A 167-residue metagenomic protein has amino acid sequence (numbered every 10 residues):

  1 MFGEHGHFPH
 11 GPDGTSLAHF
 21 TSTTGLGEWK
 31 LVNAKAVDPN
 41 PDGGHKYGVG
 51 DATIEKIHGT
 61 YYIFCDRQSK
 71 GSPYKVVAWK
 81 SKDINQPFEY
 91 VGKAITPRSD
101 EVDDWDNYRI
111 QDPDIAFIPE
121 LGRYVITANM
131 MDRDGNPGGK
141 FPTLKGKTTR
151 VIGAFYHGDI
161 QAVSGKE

Functional and structural regions predicted by a protein language model:
M1-E167: Carbohydrate-active catalytic/glycan-binding domains of CAZyme proteins, especially the secreted or lumenal ectodomains
